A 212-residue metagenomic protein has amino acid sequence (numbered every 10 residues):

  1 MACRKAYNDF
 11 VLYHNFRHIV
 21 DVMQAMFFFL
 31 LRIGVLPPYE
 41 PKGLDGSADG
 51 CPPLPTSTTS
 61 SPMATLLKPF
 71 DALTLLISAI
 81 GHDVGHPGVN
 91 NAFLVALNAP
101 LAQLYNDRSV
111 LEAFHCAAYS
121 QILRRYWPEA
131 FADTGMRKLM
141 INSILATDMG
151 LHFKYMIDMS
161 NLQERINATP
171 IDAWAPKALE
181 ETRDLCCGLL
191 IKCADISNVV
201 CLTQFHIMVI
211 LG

Functional and structural regions predicted by a protein language model:
M1-H18, P100-L104: Active-site flanking loop/helix segments enriched in acidic
A2, L44, P52-T58: Alpha-helical solenoid scaffolds in eukaryotic proteins
R4, M23-L31, S120, R124: Amphipathic, well-packed alpha-helical segments that form the structural scaffold of globular domains
H14-A25, S78, H82: Hydrophobic alpha-helical transmembrane segments corresponding to the first two to three helices of multi-pass helical
D21, K42, G46-A48: Alpha-solenoid helical-repeat scaffolds
F29, G50-C51: Short alpha-helical interaction motifs and adjacent low-complexity tails used for partner binding in regulatory proteins
R32-K42, T56-F70, I77-G212: Divalent metal-dependent phosphate-bond-processing catalytic cores, especially two-metal-ion Mg2+/Mn2+ enzymes that act
A48-G50, C116-A117: N-terminal start-of-chain detector that recognizes signal peptides and the immediate post-cleavage beginning
